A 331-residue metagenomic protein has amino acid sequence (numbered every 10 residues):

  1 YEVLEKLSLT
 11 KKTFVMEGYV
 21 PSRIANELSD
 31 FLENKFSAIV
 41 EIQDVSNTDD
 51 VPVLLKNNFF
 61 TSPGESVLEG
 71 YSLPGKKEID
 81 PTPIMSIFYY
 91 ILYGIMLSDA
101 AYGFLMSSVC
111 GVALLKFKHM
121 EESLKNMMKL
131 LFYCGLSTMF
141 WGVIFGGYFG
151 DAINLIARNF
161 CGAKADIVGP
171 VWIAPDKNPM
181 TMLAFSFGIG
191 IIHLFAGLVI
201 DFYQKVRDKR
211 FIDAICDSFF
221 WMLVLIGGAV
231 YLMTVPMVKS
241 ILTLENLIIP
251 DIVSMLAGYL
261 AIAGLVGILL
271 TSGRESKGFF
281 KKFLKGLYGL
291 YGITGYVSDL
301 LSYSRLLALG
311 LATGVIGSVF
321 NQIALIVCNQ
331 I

Functional and structural regions predicted by a protein language model:
Y1-L28: Coiled-coil termination/hinge junctions
N26-I331: Conserved, carboxylate-rich catalytic/transport cores that coordinate ions
